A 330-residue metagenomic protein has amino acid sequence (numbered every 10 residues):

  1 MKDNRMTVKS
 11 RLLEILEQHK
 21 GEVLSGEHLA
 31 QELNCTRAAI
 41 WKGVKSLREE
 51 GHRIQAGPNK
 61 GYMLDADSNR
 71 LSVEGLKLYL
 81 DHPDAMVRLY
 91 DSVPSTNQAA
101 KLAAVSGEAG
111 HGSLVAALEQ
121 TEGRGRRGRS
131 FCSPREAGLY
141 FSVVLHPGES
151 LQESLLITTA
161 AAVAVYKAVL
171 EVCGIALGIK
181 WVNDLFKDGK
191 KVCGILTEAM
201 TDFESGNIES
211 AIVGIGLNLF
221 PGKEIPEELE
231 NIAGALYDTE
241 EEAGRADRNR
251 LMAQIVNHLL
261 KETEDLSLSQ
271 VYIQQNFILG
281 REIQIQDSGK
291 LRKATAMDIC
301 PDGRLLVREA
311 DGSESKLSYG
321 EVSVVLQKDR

Functional and structural regions predicted by a protein language model:
K2-C35, E49, S150-L151, T159-L177 (+1 more regions): Long, positively charged amphipathic alpha-helical accessory segments at protein N-termini or as interdomain linkers
K2-L170, K191-C193: N-terminal lobe of the biotin/lipoate ligase/transferase fold
D91, I179-W181: Short loop/edge segments at beta-strand edges and connector loops that shape dinucleotide/nucleotide cofactor-binding
